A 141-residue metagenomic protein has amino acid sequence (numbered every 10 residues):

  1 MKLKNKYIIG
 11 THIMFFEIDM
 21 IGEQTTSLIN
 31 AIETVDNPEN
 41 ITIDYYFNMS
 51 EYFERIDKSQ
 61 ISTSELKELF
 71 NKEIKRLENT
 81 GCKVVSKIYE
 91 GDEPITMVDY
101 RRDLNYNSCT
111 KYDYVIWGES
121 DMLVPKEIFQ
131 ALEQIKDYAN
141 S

Functional and structural regions predicted by a protein language model:
M1-N37: N-proximal low-complexity "stem/linker" segments adjacent to membrane-targeting elements
N5-Y7, A31-Y46, T80-S86: Short loop->beta transition adjacent to catalytic acidic/histidine clusters or analogous donor-positioning motifs
N5-Y7, Y112, A139: Local beta-strand N-terminus motif with an aromatic residue
E23, S27, K72, D99 (+2 more regions): Alpha-helical elements of Rossmann-like donor-binding domains used by nucleotide-donor carbohydrate transfer enzymes
Y46-Y52: Acidic ATP/Mg2+-coordinating residue in the GHKL
Y52-Y112: Active-site-proximal specificity loops/subdomain of glycosyltransferases
Y112-L123: Short beta-strand-to-loop acidic/aromatic patch adjacent to the donor-nucleotide binding site
E127-S141: Conserved donor-nucleotide/metal-binding helix-loop-beta segment in metal-dependent transferases, i.e., the alpha-helix
